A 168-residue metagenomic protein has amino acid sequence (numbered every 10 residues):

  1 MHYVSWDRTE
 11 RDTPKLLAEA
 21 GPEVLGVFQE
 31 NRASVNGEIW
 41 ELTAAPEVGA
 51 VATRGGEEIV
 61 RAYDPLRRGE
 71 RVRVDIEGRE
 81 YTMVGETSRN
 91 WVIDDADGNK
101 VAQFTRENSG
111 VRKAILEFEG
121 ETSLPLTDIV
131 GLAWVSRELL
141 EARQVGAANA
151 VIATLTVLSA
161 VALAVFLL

Functional and structural regions predicted by a protein language model:
M1-L139: Cationic, beta-structured binding surfaces that engage anionic biopolymers and membranes
W134-L168: C-terminal single-pass membrane-anchor helix
